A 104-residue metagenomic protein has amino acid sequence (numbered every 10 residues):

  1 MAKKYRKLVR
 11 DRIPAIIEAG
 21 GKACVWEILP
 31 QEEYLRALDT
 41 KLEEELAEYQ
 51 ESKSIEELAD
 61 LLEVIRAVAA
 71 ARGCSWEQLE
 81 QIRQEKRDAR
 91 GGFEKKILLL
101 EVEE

Functional and structural regions predicted by a protein language model:
M1-E104: Flexible "arm" and connector segments at domain edges
